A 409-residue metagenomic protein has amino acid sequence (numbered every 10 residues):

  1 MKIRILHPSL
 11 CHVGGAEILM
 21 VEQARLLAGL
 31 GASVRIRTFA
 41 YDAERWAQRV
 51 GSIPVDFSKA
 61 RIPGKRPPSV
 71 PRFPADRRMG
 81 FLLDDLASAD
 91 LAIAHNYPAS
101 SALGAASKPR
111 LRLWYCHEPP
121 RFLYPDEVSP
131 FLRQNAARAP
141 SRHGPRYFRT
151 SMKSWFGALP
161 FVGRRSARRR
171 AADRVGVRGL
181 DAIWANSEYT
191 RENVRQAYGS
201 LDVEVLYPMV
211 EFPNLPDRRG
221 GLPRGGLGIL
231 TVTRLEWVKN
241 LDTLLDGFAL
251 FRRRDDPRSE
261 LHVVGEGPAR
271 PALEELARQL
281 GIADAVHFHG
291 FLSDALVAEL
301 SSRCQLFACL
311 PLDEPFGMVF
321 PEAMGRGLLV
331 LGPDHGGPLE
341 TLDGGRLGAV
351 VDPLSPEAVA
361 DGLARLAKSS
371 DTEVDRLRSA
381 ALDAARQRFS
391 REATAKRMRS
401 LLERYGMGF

Functional and structural regions predicted by a protein language model:
P74, T372-E403: A charged, aromatic-enriched C-terminal amphipathic alpha-helix characteristic of glycosyltransferases across folds
P120, F131-I183, R191: Membrane-proximal helix-turn-helix segments that form the acceptor-binding/catalytic region of lipid-linked
W184, G221-K239, L245-F248: Conserved donor-binding/catalytic core segment of Leloir-type glycosyltransferases
A272-L292: Nucleotide-activated donor-binding/catalytic signature segment of Leloir-type glycosyltransferases, i.e., the conserved
F291-L292, E299-C304: Short alpha-helical donor nucleotide-sugar binding micro-motif in glycosyltransferases
L312: Aromatic "clamp/platform" in nucleotide-sugar-dependent glycosyltransferases that forms part of the donor/acceptor
L329-G332: Short hydrophobic beta-strand element within catalytic cores of glycosyltransferases and related nucleotide-activated
G344-E357, A364-D371: Conserved acidic donor-binding segment of nucleotide-sugar-dependent glycosyltransferases
